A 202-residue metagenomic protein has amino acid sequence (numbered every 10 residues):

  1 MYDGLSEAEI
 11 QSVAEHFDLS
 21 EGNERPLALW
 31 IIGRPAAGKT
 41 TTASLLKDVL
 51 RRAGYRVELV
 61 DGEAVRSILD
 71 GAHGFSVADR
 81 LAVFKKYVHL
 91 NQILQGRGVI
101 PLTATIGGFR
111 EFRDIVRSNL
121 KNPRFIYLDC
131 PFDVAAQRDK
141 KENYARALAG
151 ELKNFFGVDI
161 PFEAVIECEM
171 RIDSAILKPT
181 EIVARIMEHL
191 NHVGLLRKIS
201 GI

Functional and structural regions predicted by a protein language model:
M1-A28: Extreme N-terminal, non-catalytic leader segments that precede Walker-type/kinase nucleotide-binding cores
G4, D129, Q137-R185, H192-I202: Small-molecule kinase domains that catalyze NTP-dependent phosphoryl transfer to phosphate-bearing small molecules
I31: Hydrophobic anchor at the beta1->P-loop junction of P-loop NTPases
P35: The conserved Walker
K39: Conserved lysine of the Walker
S44-Q92: Conserved substrate/cofactor phosphate-moiety recognition/catalytic segment in nucleotide-dependent phosphotransferases
L59, P123-Y127, E169-R171: Conserved beta-strand scaffold positions in the cores of enzyme catalytic domains, especially in NTP/NDP-utilizing
I68-G74, N91-L148, N154-F155: ATP-dependent NMP and nucleoside kinases share a basic, alpha-helical "lid"
